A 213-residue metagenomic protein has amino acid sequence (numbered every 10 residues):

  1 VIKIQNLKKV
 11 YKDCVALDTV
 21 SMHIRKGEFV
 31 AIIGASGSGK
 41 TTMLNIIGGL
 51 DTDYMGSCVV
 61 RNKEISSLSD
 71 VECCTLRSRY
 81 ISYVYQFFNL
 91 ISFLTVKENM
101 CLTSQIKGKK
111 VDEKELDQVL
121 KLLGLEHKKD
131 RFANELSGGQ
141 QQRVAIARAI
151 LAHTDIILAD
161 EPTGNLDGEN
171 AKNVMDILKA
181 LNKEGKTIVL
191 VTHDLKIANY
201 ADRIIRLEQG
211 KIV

Functional and structural regions predicted by a protein language model:
K12, C101-E113, L122: ABC-type ATPase nucleotide-binding domains, specifically the catalytic core motifs of the NBD
G48: Helix-to-loop junction immediately C-terminal to a conserved catalytic motif
G56-E64: Conserved ABC transporter NBD signature motif
S78, R131-N134, A152, E184: Conserved signature/switch motifs of ABC ATPase nucleotide-binding domains
L94-L102: Short coil-to-helix segment of the ABC ATPase nucleotide-binding domain corresponding to the Q-loop/switch region
F132-Q142: Conserved ABC ATPase signature
I157-D160: Catalytic Walker B motif of ABC-type/P-loop ATPase nucleotide-binding domains
